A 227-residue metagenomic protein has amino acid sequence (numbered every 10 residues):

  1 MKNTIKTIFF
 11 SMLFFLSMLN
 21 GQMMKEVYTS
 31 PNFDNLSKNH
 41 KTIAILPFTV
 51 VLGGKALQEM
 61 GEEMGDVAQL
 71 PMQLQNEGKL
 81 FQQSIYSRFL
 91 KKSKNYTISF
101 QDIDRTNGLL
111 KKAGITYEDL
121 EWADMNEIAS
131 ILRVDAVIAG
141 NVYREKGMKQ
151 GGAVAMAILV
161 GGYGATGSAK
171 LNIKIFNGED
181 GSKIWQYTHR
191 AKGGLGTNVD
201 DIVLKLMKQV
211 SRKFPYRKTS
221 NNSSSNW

Functional and structural regions predicted by a protein language model:
M1-M12: Bacterial N-terminal signal peptides that target proteins for export
T7, N20-G21, T106-G114, S225-W227: An exposure/low-complexity boundary signal
M12-N20: Hydrophobic h-region of N-terminal signal peptides that target proteins for export in Gram-negative bacteria
G21-E26, G78-K79, I115-D119, G151-V154: A short linear-motif detector with a strong N-terminal bias
Q22-G54, S93, I131, V142-A153 (+1 more regions): C-terminal/domain-edge helix-coil "capping" segments
T49-A139, G178-H189, Q209, K213: N-terminal segment of the mature soluble domain
M60, G152-I158: "Short basic amphipathic alpha-helical interaction patches in structured regions
M125-E127, A157-G162: Short, P/G- and charge-enriched loop/turn segments at secondary-structure junctions
